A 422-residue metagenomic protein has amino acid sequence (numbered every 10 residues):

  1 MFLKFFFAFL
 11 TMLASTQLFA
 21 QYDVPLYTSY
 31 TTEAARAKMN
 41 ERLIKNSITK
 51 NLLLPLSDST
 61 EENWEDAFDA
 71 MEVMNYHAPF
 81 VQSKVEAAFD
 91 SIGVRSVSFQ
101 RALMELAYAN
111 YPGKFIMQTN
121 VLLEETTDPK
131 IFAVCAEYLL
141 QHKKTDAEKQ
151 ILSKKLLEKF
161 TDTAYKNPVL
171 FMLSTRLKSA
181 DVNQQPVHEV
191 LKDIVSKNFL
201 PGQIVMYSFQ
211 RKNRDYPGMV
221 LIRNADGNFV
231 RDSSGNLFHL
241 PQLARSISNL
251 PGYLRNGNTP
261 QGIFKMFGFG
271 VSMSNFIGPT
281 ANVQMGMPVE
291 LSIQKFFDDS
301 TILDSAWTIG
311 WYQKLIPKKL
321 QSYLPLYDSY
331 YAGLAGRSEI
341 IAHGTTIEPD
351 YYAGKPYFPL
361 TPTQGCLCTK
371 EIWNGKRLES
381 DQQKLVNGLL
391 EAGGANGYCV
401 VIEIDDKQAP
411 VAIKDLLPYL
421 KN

Functional and structural regions predicted by a protein language model:
M1-Y22: Bacterial Sec-dependent N-terminal signal peptides
Y22-Y76, F80-E86, D90-R101, E105-A109 (+5 more regions): Cell wall/extracellular polymer interaction/catalysis modules
Q118-L122: A short acidic, amphipathic alpha-helical/loop segment
F132-A133: Amphipathic alpha-helical protein-interaction segments enriched in hydrophobic
P356-G375: Cyclophilin-type peptidyl-prolyl cis-trans isomerase
